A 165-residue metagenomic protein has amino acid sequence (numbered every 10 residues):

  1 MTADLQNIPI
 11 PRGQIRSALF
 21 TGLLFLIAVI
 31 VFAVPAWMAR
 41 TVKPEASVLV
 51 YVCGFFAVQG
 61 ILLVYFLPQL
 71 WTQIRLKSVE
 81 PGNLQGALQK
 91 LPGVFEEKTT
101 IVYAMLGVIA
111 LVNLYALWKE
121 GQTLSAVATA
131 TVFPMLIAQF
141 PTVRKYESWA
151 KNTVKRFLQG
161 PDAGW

Functional and structural regions predicted by a protein language model:
M1-A28, N83-L91, D162: Cytosolic-side membrane-entry/anchor segment at the start of a transmembrane helix
A36-A46: Short, hydrophobic transmembrane alpha-helix segments
E45-V50, G121-T129: Short, aromatic-rich membrane-interface segments at the entry and exit of alpha-helical transmembrane domains
A46-L62: Alpha-helical transmembrane segments
L62-P81, K145: Membrane-water interface of transmembrane alpha-helices
V79-M105, G164: Short membrane-interface loop/juxtamembrane segments of multi-pass integral membrane proteins
Y103-S125: Alpha-helical transmembrane segments and their membrane-interface junctions in multi-pass membrane proteins
L124-A163: Alpha-helical transmembrane segments and their immediate juxtamembrane interface regions
